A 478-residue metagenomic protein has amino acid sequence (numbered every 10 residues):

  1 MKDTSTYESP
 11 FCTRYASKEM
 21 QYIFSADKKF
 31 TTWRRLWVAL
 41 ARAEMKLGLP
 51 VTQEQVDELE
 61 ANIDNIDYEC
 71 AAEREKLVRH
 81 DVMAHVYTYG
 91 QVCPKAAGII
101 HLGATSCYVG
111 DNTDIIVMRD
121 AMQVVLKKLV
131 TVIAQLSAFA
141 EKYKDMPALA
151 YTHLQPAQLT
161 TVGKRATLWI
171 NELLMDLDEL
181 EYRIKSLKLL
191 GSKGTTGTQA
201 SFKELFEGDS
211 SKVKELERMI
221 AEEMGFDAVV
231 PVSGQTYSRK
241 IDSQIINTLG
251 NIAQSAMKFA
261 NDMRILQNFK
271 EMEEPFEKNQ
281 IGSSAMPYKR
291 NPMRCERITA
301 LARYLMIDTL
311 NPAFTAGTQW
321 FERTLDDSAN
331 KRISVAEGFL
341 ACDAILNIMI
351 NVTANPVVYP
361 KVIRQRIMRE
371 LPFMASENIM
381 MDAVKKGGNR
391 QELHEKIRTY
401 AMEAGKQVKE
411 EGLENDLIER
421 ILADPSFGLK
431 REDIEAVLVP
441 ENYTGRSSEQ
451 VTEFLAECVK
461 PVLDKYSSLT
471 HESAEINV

Functional and structural regions predicted by a protein language model:
M1-A200, E207-M219, G282-S283, M293-R297 (+3 more regions): A helix-coil-helix interface module used to build multimeric assemblies and to scaffold catalytic/cofactor sites
Y15-M20, V38, I63-E69, F276-I281 (+5 more regions): Short acidic (Asp/Glu) and glycine-rich catalytic loops that position anionic groups and cofactors
Q21-S25, C70-A72, Q280-A300, E322-E337 (+4 more regions): Short beta-alpha connecting loops at secondary-structure transitions that line or flank enzyme active sites
T32-W37, K289, E370-E377, K396-I397 (+1 more regions): Short acidic alpha-helix initiation/capping motifs at coil-to-helix transition points, especially at protein N-termini
E75, D114-L126, Q155-Q319, D326-A344: Charged, flexible cofactor/metal-binding loops and thiol motifs
E273, K396-E403: Active/binding-pocket-proximal capping segment
Y304-R390, K396: Long, amphipathic alpha-helical stalk/connector segments used for oligomerization, subunit docking, or mechanical
L393-R398, E419: Short, well-structured alpha-helical segments that form the helix of a local strand-helix-strand
